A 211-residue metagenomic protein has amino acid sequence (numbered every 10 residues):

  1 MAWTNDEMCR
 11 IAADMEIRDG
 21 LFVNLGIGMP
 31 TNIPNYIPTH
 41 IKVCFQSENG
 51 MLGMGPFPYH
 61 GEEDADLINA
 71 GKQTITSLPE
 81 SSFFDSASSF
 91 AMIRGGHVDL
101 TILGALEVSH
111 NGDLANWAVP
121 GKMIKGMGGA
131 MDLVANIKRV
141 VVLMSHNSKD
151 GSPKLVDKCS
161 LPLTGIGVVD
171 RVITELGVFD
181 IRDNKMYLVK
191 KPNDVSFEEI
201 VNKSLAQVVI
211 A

Functional and structural regions predicted by a protein language model:
M1-L78: N-terminal active-site beta-alpha-beta segment that forms phosphate/nucleotide-binding and substrate-recognition loops
W3-E7, Y59-A211: Conserved phosphate- and dinucleotide-binding cores of soluble alpha/beta proteins, encompassing both enzyme active
